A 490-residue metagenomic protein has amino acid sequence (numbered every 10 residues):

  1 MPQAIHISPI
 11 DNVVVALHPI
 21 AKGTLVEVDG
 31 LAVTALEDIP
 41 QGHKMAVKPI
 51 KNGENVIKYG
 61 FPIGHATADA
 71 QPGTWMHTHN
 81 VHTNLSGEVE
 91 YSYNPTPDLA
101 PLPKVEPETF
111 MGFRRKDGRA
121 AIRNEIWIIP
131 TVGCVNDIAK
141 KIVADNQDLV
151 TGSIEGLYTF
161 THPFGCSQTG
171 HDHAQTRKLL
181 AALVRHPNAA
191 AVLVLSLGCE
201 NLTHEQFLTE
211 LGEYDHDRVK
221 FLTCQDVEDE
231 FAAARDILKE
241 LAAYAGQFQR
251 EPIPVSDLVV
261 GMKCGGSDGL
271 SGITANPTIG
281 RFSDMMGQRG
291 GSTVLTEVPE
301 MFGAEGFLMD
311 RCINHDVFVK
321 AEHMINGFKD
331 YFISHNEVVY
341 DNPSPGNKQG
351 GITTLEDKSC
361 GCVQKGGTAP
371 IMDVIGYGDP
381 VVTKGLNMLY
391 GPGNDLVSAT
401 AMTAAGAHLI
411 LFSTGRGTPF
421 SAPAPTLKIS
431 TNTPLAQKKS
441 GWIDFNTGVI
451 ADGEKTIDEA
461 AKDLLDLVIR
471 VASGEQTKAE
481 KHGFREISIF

Functional and structural regions predicted by a protein language model:
M1-L409, R416-F490: Metallocofactor- and cofactor-centric catalytic cores in central/energy metabolism, strongly enriched
